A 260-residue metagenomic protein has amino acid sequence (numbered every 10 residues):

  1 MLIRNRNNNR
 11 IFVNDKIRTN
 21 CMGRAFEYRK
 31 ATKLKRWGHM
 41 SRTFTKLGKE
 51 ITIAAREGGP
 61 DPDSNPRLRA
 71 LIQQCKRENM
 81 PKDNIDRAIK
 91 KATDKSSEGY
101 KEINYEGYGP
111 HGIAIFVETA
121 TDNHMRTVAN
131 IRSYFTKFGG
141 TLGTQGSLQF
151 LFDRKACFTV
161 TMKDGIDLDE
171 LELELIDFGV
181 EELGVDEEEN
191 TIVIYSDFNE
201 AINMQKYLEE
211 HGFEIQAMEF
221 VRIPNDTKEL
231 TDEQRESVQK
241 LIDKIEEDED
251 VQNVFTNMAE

Functional and structural regions predicted by a protein language model:
M1-R6: N-terminal chloroplast transit peptides
N7-N9, I85: Low-complexity, intrinsically disordered tandem-repeat tracts enriched in small/polar residues
R10-T19: Short, positively charged and aromatic/hydrophobic N-terminal segments
R18-G143, L148-C157, A259: N-terminal cationic and glycine-rich segments that engage phosphates or anionic surfaces
C157-E260: Positively charged, low-complexity, intrinsically disordered RNA-binding extensions
